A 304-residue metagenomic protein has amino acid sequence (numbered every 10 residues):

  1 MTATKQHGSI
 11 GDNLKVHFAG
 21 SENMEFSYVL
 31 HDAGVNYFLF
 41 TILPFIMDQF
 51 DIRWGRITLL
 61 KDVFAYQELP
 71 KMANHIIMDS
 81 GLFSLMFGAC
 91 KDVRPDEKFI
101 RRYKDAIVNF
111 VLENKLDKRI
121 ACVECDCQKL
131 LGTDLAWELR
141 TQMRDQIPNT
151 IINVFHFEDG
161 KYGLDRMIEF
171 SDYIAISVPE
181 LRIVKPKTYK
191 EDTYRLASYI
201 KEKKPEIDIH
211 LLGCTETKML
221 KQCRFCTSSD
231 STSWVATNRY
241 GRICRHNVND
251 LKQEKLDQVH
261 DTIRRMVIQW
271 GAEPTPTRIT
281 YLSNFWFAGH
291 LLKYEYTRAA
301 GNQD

Functional and structural regions predicted by a protein language model:
M1-R140, R144-D145, A272-P276, Y294-D304: Non-catalytic, usually N-terminal nucleic-acid engagement modules in DNA/RNA processing proteins
T2-I10, L14, W234-D304: C-terminal accessory extensions appended to soluble enzyme cores
G11-K15, A73, R144-I152, Y199-L212: Short beta-strand/loop segments at the ligand-binding rim of alpha/beta enzyme cores
T41-L43, V178-E180, T215-K252: Glycine-rich phosphate-binding active-site loops on the catalytic face of alpha/beta enzymes
F50-D51, F87-A89, Y162-L164, I183-Y189 (+2 more regions): Short, charged, surface-exposed secondary-structure boundary motifs
L59-Q67, Q128-Q142, D159-Y162, R182-Y199 (+1 more regions): Active-site-adjacent beta->alpha loops and helix N-cap segments on the catalytic face of soluble alpha/beta enzymes
N153-F155, S177, K187-Q222, C226-T227 (+1 more regions): Glycine-rich adenosine-cofactor-binding loop
N153-V184: Histidine/lysine/aspartate-rich catalytic loop segments that bind and position anionic ligands
